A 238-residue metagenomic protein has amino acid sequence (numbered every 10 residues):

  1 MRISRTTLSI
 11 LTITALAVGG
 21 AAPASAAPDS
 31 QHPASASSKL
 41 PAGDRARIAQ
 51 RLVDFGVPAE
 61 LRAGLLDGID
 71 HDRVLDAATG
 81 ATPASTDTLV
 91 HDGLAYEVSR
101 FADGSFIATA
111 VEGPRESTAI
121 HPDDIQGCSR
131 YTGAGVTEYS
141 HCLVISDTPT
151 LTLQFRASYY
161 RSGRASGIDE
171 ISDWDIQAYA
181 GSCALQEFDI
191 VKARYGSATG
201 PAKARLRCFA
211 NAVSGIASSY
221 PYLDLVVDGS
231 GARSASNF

Functional and structural regions predicted by a protein language model:
M1-P28: Secretory targeting and sorting signals
R5-I13, S37, A49, S182: Generic N-terminal initiation segments characterized by hydrophobic and/or small/turn-forming residues
A27-G133: N-terminal propeptides/leader regions of secreted preproproteins that are proteolytically removed before maturation
P114-F238: Mature secreted bioactive peptide module from preproproteins
